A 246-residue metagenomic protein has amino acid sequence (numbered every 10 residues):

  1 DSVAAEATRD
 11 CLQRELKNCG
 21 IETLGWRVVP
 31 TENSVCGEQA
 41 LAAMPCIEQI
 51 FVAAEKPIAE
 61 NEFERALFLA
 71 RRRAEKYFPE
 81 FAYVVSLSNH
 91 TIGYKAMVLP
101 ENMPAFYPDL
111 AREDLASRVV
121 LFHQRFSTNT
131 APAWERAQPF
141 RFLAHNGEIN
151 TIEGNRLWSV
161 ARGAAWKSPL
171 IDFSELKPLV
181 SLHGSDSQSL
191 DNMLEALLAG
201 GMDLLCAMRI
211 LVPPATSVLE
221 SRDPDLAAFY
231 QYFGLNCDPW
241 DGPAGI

Functional and structural regions predicted by a protein language model:
D1-I246: Conserved short alpha-helical segments that host acidic/polar catalytic motifs at enzyme active sites
